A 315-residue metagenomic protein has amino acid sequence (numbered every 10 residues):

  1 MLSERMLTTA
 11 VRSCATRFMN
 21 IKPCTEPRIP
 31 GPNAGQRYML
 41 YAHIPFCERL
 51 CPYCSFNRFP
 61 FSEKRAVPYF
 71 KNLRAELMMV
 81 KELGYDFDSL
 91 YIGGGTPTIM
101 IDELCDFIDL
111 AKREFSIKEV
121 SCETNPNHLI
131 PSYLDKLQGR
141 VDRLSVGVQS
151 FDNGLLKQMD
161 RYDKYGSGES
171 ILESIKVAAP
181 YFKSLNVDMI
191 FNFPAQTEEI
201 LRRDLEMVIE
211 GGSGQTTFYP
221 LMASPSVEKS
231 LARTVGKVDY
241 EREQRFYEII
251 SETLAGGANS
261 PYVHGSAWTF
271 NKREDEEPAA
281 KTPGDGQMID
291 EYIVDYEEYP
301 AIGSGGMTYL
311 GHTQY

Functional and structural regions predicted by a protein language model:
M1-L40, E48-R49: Flexible, acidic/Gly-rich N-terminal and inter-domain linker regions that tether and position cofactor-handling modules
L2-E4, P52-S55, Q149, A179: A broad, low-specificity signal for short, low-complexity segments enriched in glycine/proline and polar/charged
C24, L40, F56, P60-E63: Catalytic alpha/beta active-site cores
R37-M39, C51-Y53, F87-S89, I117-E119: A common structural microfeature
L40-A42, V146: Short beta-strand motif preference
H43-R58: Local cysteine-cluster metal-coordination motifs and their immediate loop/turn environment, predominantly Fe-S cluster
F59-V80, S89-Y315: C-terminal scaffold of the Radical SAM
L83: A motif-centric feature for acidic-aromatic and gly/ser/thr-rich catalytic loops and repeats
